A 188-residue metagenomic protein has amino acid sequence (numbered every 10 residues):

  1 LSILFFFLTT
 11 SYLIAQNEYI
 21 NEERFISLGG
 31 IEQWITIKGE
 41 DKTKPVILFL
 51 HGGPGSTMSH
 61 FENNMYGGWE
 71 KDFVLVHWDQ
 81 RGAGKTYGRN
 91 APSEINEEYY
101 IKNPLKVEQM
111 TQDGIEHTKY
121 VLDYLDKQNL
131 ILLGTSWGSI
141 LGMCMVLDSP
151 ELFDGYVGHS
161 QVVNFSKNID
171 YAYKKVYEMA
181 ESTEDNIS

Functional and structural regions predicted by a protein language model:
L1-N17: Bacterial Sec-dependent N-terminal signal peptides
L28-K38: A short loop-to-beta-strand scaffold at the N-terminal edge of the catalytic core in hydrolase folds
K44-G53: Short beta-strand element of the alpha/beta-hydrolase
T57-Y66: The serine-hydrolase catalytic nucleophile loop
E70-N90: Conserved alpha/beta-hydrolase
E108-N129: Conserved acidic catalytic loop of the alpha/beta-hydrolase fold
L133-G138, G142: Gly/Ala-rich beta-loop-alpha elbow adjacent to hydrolase catalytic centers
I140, E151-S188: A catalytic-pocket lid/entrance helix-loop region that shapes and gates access to the active site across common
